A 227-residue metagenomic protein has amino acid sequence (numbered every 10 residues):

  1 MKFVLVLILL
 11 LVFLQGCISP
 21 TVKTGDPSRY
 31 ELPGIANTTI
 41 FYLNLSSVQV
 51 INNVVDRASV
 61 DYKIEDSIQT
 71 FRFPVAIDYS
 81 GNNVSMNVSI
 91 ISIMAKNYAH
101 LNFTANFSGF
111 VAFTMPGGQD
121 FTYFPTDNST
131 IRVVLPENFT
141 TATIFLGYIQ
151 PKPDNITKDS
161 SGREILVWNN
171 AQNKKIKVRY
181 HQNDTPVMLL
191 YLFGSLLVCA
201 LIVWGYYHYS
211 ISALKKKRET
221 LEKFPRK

Functional and structural regions predicted by a protein language model:
M1-P27: Hydrophobic secretory-pathway targeting helix
C17-R226: Lumenal/extracellular ectodomains and adaptor appendage modules of the eukaryotic vesicle/secretory system
